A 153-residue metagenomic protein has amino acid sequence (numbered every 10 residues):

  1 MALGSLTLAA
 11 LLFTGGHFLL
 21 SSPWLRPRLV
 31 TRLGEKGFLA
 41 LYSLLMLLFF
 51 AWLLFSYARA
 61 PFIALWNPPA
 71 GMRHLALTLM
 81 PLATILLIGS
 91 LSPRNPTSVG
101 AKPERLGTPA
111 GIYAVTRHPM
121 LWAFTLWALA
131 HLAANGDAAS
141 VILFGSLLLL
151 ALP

Functional and structural regions predicted by a protein language model:
M1-R117, W122-P153: Membrane-anchoring alpha-helices and their flanking helix-loop junctions
